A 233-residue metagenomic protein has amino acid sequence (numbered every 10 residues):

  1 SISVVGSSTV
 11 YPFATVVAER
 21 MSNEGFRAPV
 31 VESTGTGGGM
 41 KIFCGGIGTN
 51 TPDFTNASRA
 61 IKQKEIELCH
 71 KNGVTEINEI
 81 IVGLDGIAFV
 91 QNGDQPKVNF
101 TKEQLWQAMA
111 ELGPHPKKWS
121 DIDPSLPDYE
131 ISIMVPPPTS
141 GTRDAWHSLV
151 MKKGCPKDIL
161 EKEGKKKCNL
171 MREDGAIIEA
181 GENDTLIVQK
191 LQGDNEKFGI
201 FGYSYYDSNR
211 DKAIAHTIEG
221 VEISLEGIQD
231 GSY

Functional and structural regions predicted by a protein language model:
S1-Y233: Exported/periplasmic ABC-transporter solute-binding proteins
